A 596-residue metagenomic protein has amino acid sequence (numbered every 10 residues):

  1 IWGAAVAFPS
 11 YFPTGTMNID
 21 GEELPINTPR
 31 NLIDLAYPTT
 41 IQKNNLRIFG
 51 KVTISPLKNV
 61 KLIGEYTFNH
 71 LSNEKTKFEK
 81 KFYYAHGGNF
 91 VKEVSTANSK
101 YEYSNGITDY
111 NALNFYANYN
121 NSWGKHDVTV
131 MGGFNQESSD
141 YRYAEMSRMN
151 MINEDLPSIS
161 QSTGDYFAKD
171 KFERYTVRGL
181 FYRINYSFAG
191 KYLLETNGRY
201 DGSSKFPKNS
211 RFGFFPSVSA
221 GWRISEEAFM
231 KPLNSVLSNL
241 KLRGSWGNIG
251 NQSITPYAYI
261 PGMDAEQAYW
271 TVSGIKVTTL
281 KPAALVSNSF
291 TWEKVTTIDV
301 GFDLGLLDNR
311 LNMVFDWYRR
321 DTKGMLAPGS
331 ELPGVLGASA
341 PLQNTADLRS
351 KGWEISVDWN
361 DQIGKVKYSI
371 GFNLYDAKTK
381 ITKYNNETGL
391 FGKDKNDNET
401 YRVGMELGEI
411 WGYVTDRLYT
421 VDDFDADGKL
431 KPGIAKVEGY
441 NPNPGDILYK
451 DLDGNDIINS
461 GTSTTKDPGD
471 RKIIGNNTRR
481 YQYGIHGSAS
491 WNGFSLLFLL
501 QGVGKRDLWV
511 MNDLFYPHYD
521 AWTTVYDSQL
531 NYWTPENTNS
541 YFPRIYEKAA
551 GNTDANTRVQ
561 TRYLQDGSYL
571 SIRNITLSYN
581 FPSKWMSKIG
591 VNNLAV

Functional and structural regions predicted by a protein language model:
I1-N45, E65-R178, E226-T296, N312 (+3 more regions): Surface-exposed loop/interface segments of Gram-negative outer-membrane beta-barrel transport/assembly proteins
G50-F68, S72, Y119-G132, Y186-L194 (+8 more regions): Secondary-structure transition into beta-strands, especially the periplasmic turns and strand N-termini that construct
R178-F188: Structured alpha-helical segments in the cores of large, soluble enzyme domains
L194-S203, W246: Transmembrane beta-strand segments that form the barrel wall of outer-membrane beta-barrel proteins
R199, Y318, Y375, L499-V503: Histidine- and/or cysteine-centered catalytic micro-motif in compact active-site loops
F214-W222: Feature captures outer-membrane beta-barrel proteins of Gram-negative bacteria and organelles
N476-M511: Glycine-rich, aromatic-lined ligand/substrate-binding cores of catalytic and carbohydrate-binding domains
